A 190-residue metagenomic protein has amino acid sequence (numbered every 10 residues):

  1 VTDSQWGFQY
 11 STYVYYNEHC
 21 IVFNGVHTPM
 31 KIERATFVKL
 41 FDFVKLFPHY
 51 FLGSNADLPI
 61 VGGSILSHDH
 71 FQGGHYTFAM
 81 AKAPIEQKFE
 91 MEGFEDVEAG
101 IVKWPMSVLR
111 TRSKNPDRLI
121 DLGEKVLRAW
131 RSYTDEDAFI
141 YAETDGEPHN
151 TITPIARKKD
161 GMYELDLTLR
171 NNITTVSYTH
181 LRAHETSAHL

Functional and structural regions predicted by a protein language model:
V1-D3: Low-complexity, highly charged intrinsically disordered N-terminal segments that act as targeting/localization
S11-V26, P105: Residues forming anionic-ligand binding surfaces in small-molecule and nucleic-acid pockets of primarily soluble enzymes
E18-H19, N24, V61-F78, T168: Histidine-centered divalent-metal-coordination microenvironment in nucleic-acid enzymes
H27-L52: Helical scaffold of the NTase/Pol beta-like nucleotidyltransferase catalytic core
P48-S64, G73-L127, R131-T134: Catalytic or ion-translocation cores adjacent to nucleophile or general acid/base/metal-coordination motifs in diverse
Y50-G63, F139-P154: A short glycine-rich, hydrophobically flanked beta-strand micro-motif that places a catalytic Asp/Glu for divalent metal
A129-S132, E136, E147-D160, T168-I173: C-terminal functional module detector
T179-T186: Conserved small/polar residues in nucleotide/adenosyl-binding loops
